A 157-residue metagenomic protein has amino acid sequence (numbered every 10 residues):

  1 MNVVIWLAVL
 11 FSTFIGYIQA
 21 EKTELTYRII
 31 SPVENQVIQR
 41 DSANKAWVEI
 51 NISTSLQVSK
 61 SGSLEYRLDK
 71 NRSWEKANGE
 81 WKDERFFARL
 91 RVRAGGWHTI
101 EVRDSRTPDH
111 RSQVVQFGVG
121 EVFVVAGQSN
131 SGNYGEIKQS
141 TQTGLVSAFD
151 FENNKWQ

Functional and structural regions predicted by a protein language model:
M1-V9: Sec-dependent signal peptide recognition, specifically the positively charged N-region followed immediately by
V9-I18: Hydrophobic h-region of N-terminal signal peptides that target proteins for export in Gram-negative bacteria
E21-Q157: Cell-envelope and extracellular/periplasmic
